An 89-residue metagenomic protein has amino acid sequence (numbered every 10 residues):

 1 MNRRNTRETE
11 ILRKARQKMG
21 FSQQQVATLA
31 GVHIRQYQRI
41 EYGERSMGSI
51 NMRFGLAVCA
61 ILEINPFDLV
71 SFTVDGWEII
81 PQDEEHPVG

Functional and structural regions predicted by a protein language model:
M1-K18: A short, Lys/Arg-rich alpha-helix, primarily the initiator
L12, V26-A27, Y37-I40, L69: Conserved hydrophobic/aromatic packing and binding residues within compact polymer-binding modules
R13-K14, Q24, L56: Residues within the helices of the helix-turn-helix
Q17, T28, A60: Alpha-helical residues within the helix-turn-helix
G20, E44-A60: Short, basic-rich loop-to-helix N-cap that marks the start of a DNA-contacting helix
S22, H33-Q36, N65: Short coil turns linking two alpha-helices in DNA-binding domains
V32-G48: Recognition helix of helix-turn-helix/homeodomain-like DNA-binding domains that insert into the DNA major groove
A60, F67-G89: Short, charged recognition helix plus adjacent turn of helix-turn-helix-like nucleic-acid-binding domains
